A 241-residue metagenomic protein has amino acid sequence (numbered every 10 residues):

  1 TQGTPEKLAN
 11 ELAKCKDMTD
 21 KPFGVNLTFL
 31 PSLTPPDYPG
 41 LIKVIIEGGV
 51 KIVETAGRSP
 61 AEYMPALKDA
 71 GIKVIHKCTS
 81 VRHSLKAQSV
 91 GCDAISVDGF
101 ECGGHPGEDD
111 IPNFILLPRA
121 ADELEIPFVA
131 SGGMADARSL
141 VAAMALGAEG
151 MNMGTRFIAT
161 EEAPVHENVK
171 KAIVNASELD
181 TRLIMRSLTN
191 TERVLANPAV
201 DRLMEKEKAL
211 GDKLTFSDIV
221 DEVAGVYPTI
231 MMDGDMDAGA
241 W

Functional and structural regions predicted by a protein language model:
T1-L124: Active-site entrance/lid segments in N-terminal catalytic domains of soluble metabolic enzymes
F29, E101, G133-M134, R156: Acidic, glycine-rich active-site loops and adjacent beta-strand->loop/helix elements that engage anionic groups
G107-V129, A135-W241: Conserved active-site-proximal phosphate/metal-binding subdomains
